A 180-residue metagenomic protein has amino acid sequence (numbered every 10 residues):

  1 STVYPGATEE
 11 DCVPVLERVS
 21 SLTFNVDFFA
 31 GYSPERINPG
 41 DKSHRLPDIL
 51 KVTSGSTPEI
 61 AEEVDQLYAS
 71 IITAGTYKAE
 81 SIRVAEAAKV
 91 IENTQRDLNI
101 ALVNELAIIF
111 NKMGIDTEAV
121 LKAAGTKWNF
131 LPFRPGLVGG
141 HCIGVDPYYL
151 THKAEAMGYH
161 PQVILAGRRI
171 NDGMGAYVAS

Functional and structural regions predicted by a protein language model:
S1-T8: ADP-ribose/adenylate-binding Rossmann-like module
Y4, I37-N38, I170: Glycine-/small-residue-rich active-site loops that bind phosphorylated ligands and cofactors
T8-C12, D146: Residues at alpha-helix caps and immediate loop-helix transition turns in enzyme cores, especially N- and C-cap
C12-S33, I37-F130, K153-M157: Internal alpha-helical scaffold of NAD(P)-dependent oxidoreductase catalytic cores
T126-L131, I170-M174: A short structural micro-motif
C142: Conformationally flexible catalytic loops at phosphate/diphosphate-handling active centers
D146-A166, I170-S180: ATP-dependent carboxylate/acyl-activation modules
